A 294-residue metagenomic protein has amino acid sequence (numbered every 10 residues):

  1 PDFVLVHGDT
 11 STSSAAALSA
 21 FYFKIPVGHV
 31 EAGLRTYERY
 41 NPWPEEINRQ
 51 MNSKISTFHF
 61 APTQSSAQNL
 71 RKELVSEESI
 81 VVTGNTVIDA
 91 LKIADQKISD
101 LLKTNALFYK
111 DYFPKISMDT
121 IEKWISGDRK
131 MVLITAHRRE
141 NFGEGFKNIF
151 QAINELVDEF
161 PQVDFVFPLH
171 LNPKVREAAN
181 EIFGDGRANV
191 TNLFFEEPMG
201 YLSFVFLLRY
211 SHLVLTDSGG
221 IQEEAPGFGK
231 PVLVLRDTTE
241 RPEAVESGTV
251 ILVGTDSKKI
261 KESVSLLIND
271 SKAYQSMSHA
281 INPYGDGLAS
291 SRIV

Functional and structural regions predicted by a protein language model:
P1-F167, N172-V294: Nucleotide-activated sugar donor-binding and catalytic core shared by glycosyltransferases and related lipid-linked
